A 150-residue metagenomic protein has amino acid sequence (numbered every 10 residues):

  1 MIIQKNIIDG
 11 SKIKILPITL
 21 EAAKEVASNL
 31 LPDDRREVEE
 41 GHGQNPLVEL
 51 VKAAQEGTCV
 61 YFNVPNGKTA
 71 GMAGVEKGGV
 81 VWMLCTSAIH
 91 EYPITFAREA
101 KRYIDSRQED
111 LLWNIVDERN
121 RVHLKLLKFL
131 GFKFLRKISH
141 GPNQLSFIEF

Functional and structural regions predicted by a protein language model:
I2-Q44: Short amphipathic alpha-helix that is part of the acyltransferase structural core
Q4, F134-L135: N-terminal secretory/targeting leader peptides
V38-T58: Active-site rim helix/loop that mediates acceptor-substrate recognition in acyltransferases
E56-M72: Conserved beta-hairpin
A73-G79, R136: A conserved beta-strand-loop-helix scaffold within acyl/acetyltransferase catalytic domains
W82-R98: A short, internal acetyl-CoA/4′-phosphopantetheine-binding micro-motif in the GNAT/acyltransferase core
R98-L112, R121, L130-F132: Conserved acyl-CoA
L112-K128, S139-N143: Conserved beta-strand-loop-alpha-helix junction that forms the acyl-donor binding cleft
